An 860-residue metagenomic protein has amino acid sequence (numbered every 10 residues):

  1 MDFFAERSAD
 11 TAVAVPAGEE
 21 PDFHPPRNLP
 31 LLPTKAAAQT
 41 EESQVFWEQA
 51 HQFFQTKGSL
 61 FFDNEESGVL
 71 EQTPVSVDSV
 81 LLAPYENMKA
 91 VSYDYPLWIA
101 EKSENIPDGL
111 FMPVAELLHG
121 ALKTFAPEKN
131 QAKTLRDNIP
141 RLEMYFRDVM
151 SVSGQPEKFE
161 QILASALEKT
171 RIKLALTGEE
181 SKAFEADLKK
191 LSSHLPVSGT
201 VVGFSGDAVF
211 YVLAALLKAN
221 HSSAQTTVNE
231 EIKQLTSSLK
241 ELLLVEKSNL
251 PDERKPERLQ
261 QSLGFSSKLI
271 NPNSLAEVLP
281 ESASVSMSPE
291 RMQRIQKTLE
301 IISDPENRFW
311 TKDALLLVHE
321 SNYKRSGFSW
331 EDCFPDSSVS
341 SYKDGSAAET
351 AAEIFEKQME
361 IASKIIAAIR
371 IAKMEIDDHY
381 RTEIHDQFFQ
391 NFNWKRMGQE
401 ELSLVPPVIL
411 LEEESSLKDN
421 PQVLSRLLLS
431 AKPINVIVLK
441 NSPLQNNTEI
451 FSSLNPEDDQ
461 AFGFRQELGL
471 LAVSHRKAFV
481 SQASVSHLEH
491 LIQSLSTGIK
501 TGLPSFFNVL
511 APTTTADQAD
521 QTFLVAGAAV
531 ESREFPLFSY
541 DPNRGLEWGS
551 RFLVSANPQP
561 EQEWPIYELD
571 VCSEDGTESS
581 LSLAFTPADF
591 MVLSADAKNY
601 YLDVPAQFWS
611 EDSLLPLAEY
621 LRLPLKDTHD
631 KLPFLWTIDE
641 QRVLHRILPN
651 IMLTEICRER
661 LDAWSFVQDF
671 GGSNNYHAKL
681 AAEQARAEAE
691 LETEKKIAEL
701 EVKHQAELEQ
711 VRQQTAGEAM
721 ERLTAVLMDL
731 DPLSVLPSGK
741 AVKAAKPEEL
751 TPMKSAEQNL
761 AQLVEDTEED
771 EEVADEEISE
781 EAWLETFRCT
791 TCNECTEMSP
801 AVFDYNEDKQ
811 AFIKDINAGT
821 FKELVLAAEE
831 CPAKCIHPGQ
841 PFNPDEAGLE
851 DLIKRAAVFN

Functional and structural regions predicted by a protein language model:
D2-Q399, L404-L410, L524-E769, D845-A847 (+1 more regions): Long, compositionally biased, glycine/small-hydrophobic-enriched stretches that function as flexible linkers, tethers
R396-V405, S453-T501: Conserved thiamine diphosphate
S403-N420, P433-V438: A short, small-residue-rich loop immediately preceding and capping a beta-strand
Q422, L427-E467: Catalytic or ion-translocation cores adjacent to nucleophile or general acid/base/metal-coordination motifs in diverse
E449-L468, T522-Y540: Acidic, Ser/Thr-rich peripheral helices and adjacent loops at domain boundaries
K754-I778, E797-I813: Short, charged low-complexity linear segments at domain edges
W783-S799, I816-K834: Cysteine-centered iron-sulfur cluster-binding motifs in ferredoxin-type domains/subunits of redox enzymes
Y805-N817, P844-L852: Short cysteine/histidine-rich metal-coordination sites, predominantly Zn2+-binding motifs
